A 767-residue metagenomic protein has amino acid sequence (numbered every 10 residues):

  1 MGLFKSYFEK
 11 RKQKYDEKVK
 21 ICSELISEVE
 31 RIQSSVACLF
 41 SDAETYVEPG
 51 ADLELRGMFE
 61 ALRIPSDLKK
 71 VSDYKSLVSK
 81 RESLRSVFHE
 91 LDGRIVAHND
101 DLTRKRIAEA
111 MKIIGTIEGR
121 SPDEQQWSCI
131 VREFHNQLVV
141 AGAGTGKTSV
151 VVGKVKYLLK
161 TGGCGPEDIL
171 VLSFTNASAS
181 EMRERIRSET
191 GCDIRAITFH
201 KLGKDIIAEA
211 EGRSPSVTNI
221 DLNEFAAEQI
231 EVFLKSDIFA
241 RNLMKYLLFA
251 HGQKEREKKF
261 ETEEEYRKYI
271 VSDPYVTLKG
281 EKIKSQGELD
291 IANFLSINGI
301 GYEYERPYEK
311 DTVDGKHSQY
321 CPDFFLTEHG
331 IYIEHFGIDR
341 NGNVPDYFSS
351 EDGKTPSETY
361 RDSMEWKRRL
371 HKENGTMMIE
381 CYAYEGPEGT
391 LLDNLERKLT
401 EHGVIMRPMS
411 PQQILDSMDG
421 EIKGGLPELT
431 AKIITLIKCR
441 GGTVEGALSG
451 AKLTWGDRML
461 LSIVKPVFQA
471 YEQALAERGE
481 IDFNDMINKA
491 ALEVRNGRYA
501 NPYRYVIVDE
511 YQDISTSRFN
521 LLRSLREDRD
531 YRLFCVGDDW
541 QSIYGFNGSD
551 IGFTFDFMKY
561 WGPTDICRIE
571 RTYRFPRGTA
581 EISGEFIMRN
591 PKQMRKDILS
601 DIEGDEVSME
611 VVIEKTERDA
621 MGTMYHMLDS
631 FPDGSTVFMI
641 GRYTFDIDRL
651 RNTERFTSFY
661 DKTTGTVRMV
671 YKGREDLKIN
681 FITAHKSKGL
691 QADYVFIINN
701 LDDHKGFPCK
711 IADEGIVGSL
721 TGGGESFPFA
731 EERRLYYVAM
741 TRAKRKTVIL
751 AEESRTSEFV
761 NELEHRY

Functional and structural regions predicted by a protein language model:
G2-S216, T741: P-loop NTPase Walker
D16-K18, S23-F40, E44, D168 (+4 more regions): Conserved P-loop NTPase-based nucleic-acid remodeling module centered on helicase motor cores
E44-E82, N219-T277, T327, I331 (+1 more regions): Coupling/switch/interface segments within P-loop NTPase motor domains and analogous charged loops in nucleic-acid
P65-S72, R85-A143, S149-V151, L170 (+10 more regions): Conserved helicase NTPase motor core
L138-V139, T145-V151, V155, K258-F260 (+4 more regions): Helicase P-loop NTPase motor core
C321-S363, E527, D539-Q541: Short beta-strand-loop-alpha-helix junction that forms the active-site gateway of nucleic-acid-processing nucleases
S363, R368-R369, F519-E606, A712: Conserved RecA-like helicase ATPase core segment that couples NTP binding/hydrolysis to strand translocation
P632-T636, I647-D648, D676-K678, I682-E764: Conserved helicase C-terminal RecA-like lobe
